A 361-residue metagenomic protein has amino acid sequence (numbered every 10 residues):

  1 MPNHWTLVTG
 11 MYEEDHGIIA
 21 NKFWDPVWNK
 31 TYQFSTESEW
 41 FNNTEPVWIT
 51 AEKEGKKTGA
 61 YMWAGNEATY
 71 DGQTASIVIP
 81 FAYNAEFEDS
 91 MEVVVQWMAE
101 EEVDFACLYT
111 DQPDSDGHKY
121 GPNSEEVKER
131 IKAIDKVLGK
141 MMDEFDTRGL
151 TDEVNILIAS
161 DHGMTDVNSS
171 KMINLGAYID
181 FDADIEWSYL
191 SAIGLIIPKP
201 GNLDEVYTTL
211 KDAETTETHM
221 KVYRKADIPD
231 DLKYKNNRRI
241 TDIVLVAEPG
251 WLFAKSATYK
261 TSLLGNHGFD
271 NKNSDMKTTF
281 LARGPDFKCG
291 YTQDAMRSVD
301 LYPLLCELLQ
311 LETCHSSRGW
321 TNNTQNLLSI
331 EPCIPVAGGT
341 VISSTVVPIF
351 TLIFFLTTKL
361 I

Functional and structural regions predicted by a protein language model:
N3-P122, E205, T215: His/Asp/Glu-rich, glycine-adjacent segments that coordinate divalent cations and/or stabilize oxyanion chemistry on
H4-W5, F34-S38, W48, V127-K128 (+2 more regions): Second-shell loop/turn segments in exported
T6-V8, I49-T50, K57-M62, F105-Y109 (+7 more regions): Structural recognition of the beta-strand scaffold that forms the well-ordered cores of secreted hydrolase catalytic
A133-L175, L305: Metal-dependent active-site segment of extracytoplasmic phospho-/sulfohydrolases and closely related
E153, S160-G201: Acidic/histidine-rich catalytic neighborhood
E186-T292, M296-L304: Active-site neighborhoods of enzymes that stabilize oxyanions during catalysis
E331-P348: C-terminal GPI-anchoring signal of eukaryotic secretory precursors
L356-I361: C-terminal membrane-anchoring or membrane-association module
